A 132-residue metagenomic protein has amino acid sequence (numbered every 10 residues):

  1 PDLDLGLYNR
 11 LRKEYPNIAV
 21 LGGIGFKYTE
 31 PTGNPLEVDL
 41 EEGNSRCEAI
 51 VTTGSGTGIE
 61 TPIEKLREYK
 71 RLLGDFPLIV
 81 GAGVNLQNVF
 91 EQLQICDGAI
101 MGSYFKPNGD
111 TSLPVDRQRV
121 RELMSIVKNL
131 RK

Functional and structural regions predicted by a protein language model:
P1-A49: Conserved anion-binding
P1-P16, G54-L73, L86-E91, G109-L123: Active-site-adjacent beta->alpha loops and helix N-cap segments on the catalytic face of soluble alpha/beta enzymes
R10-P16, E48, R71-D75, Q94-M101 (+2 more regions): Generic secondary-structure signature for well-ordered alpha-helical cores
V20-F26, I50-T52, L78-A82, A99-M101: Hydrophobic faces of well-ordered beta-strands that scaffold small-molecule active sites in alpha/beta enzyme cores
T29-P31, P107-T111: A short acidic, helix-capping loop that chelates divalent metal ions and anchors anionic groups
P31-E41, R71-G74, L78-G102: Catalytic cores of alpha/beta
P31-S45, L86, Q118-R131: Conserved N-terminal beta1-alpha1 strand-loop-helix module at the mouth
